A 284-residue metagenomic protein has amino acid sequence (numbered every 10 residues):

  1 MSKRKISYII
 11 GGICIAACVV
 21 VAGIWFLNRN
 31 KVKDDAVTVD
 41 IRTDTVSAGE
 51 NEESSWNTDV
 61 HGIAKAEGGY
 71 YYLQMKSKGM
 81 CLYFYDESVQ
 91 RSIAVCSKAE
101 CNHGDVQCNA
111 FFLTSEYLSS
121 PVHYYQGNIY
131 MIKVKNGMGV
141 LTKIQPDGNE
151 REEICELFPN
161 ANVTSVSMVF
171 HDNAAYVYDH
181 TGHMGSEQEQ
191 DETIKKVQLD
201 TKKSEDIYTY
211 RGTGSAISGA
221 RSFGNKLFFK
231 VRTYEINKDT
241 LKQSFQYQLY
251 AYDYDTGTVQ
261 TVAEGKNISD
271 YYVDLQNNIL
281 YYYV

Functional and structural regions predicted by a protein language model:
M1-I15, F26: N-terminal Sec-pathway targeting helices
A22-V39: Sec-dependent signal peptide cleavage junction
D44-G49, I93-S115, C155-A161, Y208-T213: Surface-exposed loop and turn segments in beta-propeller and other repeat-based domains that flank or scaffold
S54-A66, D105-H123, N160-D172, G212-G224 (+1 more regions): Repeated scaffold domains used in trafficking and secretory/extracellular systems, primarily beta-propellers
H61-M80, S120-V134, V169-G185, R221-K242 (+1 more regions): Short beta-strand elements that form the blades of beta-propeller/WD-repeat-like and other beta-sheet-rich scaffold
Y72-E100, G148: Beta-propeller domains
C81-Y83, V140-T142, T193-K195, Q248-Y250: A short loop-to-beta-strand structural motif that recurs across blades of beta-propeller domains
D86-Q90, Q145-N149, Q198-K202, Y252-G257: Short loop/turn segments that connect beta-strands within beta-propeller blades
